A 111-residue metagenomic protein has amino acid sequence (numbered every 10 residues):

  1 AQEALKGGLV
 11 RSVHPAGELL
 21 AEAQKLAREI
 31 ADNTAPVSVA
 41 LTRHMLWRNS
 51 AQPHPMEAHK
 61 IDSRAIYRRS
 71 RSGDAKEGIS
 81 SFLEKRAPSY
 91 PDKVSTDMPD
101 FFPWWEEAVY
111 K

Functional and structural regions predicted by a protein language model:
A1, V10-K60, Y67, G73 (+1 more regions): C-terminal long alpha-helix characteristic of the crotonase
E3, D62, E77: Acidic-residue sensor for enzyme active/binding pockets
A4, T42, F82: Terminal peptide-recognition signature
G7: Recognition helix of helix-turn-helix/homeodomain-like DNA-binding domains that insert into the DNA major groove
R71-S81: Interdomain hinge/lid region at the active-site interface of Rossmann-like NAD(P)-dependent oxidoreductases
